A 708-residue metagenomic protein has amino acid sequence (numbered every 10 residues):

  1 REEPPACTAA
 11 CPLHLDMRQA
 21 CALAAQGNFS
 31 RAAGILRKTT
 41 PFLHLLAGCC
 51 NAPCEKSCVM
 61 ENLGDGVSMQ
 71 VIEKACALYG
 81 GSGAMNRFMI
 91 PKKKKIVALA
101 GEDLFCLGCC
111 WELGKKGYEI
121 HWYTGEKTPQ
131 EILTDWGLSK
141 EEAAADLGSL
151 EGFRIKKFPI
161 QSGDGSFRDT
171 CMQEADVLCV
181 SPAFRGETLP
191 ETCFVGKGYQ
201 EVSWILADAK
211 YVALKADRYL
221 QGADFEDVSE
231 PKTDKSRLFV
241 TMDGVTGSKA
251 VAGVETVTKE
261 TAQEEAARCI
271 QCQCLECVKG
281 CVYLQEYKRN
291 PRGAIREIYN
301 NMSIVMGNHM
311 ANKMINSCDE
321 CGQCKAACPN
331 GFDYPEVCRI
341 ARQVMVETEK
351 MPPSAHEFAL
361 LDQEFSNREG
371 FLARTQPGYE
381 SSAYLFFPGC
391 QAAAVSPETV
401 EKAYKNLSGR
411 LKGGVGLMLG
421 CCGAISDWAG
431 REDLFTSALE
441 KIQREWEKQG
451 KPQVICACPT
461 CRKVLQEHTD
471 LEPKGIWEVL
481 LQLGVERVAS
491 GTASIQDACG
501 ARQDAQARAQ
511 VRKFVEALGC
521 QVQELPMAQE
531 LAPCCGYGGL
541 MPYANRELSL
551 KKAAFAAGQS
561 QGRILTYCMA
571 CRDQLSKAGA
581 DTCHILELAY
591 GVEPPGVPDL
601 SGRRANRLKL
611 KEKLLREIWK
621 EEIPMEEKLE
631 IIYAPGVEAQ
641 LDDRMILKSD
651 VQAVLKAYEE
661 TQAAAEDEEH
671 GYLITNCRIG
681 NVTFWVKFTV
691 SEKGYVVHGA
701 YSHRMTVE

Functional and structural regions predicted by a protein language model:
P5-C7, R18-T170, K288-L471, L608-E617: Iron-sulfur-cluster electron-transfer modules
S57, V67-S82, A175, V212-F225 (+2 more regions): Short, structured interface segments
T134-E141, Q391-W477, G500-G519, Q523-R616: Cofactor-cradling patches in redox/metallo enzymes
E174-A183: Short hydrophobic core segments
F184-L189: Flavin (primarily FAD) binding-site architecture
V195-A223: A conserved FAD-binding loop/helix module that cradles the flavin
Q221-R268: Mid-to-C-terminal Rossmann-like scaffold of FAD/NAD(P)H-dependent oxidoreductases
R604-A605, K609-E708: Ribonuclease/tRNase effector modules and their secretory precursors
